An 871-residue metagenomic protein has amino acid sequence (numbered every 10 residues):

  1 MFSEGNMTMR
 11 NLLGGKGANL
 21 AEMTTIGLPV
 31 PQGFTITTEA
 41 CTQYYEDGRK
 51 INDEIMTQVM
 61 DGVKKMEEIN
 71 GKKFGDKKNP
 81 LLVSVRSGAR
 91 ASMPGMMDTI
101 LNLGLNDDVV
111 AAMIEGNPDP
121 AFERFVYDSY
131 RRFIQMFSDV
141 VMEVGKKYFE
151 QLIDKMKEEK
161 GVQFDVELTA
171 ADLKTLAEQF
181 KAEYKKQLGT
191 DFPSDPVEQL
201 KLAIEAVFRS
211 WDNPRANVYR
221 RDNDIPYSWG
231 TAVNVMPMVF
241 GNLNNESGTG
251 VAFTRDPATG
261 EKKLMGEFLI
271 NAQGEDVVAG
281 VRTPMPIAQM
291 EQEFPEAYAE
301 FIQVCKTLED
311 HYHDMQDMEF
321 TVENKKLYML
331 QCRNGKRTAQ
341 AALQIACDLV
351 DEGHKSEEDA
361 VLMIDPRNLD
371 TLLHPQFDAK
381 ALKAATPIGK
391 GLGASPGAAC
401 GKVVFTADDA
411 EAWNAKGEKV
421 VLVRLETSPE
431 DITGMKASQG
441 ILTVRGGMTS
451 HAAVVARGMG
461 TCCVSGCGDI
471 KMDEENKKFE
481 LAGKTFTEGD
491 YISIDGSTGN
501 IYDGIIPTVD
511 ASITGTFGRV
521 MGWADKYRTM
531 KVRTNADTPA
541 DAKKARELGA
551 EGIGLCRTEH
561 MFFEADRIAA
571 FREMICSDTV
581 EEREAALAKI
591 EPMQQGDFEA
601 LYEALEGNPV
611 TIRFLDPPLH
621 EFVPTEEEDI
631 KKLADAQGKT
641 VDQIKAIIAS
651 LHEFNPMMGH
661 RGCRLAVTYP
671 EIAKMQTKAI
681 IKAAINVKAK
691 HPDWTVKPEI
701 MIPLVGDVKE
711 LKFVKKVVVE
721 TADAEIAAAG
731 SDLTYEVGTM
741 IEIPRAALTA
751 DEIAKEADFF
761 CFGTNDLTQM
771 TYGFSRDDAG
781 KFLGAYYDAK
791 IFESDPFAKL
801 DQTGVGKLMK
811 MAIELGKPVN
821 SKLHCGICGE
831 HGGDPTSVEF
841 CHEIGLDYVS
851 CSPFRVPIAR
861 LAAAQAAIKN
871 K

Functional and structural regions predicted by a protein language model:
M1-A385, A412, E418-V421, S428-T433 (+11 more regions): Nucleotide/phosphate-binding sheet-loop regions of phosphoryl- and nucleotidyl-transfer enzymes
S3-R10, S395-A437, V805-K822: C-terminal accessory/binding modules appended to enzymatic or scaffolding proteins
F34, V444-G446, S465-G468, C556 (+2 more regions): Short beta->alpha connector loops at strand-helix junctions that form conserved, small/polar/Pro-enriched
R86, I513, W523-K871: Conserved alpha/beta-domain cores
I204, L373-F405, R519-A536, D541-K544: Flexible inter-domain linker/hinge segments
K325-Y328, L425-K436, G440, M448-V454 (+7 more regions): Glycine-rich phosphate/ribose-binding loops and adjacent secondary-structure elements that form binding surfaces
K390-E430, L481-R519: Extended, non-globular alpha-helical segments
